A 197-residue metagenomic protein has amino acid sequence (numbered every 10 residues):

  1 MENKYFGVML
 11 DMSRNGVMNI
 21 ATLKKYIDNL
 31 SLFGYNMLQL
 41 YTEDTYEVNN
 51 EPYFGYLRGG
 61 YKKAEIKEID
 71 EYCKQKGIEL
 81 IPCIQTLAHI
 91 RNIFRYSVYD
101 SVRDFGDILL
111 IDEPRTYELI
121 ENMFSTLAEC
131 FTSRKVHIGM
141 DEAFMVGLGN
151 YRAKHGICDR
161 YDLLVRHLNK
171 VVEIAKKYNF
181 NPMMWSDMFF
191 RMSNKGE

Functional and structural regions predicted by a protein language model:
M1-M184: Feature activates predominantly on carbohydrate-active enzymes
Y99, M183-E197: Substrate-binding cleft/loops of secretory-pathway carbohydrate-active enzymes
